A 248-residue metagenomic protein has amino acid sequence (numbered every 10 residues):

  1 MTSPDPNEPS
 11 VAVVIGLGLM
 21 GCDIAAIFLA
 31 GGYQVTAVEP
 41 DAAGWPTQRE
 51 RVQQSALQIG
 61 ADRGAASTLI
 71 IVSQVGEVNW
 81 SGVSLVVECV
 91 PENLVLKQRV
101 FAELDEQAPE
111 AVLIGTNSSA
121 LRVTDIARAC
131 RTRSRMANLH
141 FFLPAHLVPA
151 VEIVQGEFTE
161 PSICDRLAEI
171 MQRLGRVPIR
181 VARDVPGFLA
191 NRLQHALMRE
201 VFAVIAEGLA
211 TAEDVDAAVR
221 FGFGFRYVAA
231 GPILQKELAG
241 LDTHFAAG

Functional and structural regions predicted by a protein language model:
M1-A61: NAD(P)+-binding Rossmann beta1-loop-alpha1 motif at the extreme N-terminus of oxidoreductases
G21-D23, V95-K97, S119-V123: Short glycine/serine/threonine-rich phosphate/pyrophosphate-binding segments that cradle anionic phosphate groups
A30-Y33, P144-V154, A230, F245: Acidic/polar active-site rim loop that often engages polyanionic ligands
P40-A43, T47, L57-L113: Rossmann-like NAD(P)-binding element
L113-R183, G187, N191: Rossmann-fold dinucleotide-binding core
D184-G248: Helical "substrate-binding/catalytic lid" subdomain of Rossmann-like NAD(P)-dependent dehydrogenases/reductases
